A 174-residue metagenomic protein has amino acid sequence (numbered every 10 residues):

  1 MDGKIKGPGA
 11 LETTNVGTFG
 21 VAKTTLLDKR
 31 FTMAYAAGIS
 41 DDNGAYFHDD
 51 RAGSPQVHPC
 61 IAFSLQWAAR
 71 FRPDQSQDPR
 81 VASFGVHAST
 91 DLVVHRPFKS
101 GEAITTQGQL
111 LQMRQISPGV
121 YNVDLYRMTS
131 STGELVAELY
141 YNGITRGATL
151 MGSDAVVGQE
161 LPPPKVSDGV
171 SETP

Functional and structural regions predicted by a protein language model:
M1-T14, T18, S89-E172: HotDog/MaoC-like acyl-thioester-processing domains
D2-H87, L150, D154-G158, S167-P174: Hot-dog-fold acyl-thioester-processing enzymes
